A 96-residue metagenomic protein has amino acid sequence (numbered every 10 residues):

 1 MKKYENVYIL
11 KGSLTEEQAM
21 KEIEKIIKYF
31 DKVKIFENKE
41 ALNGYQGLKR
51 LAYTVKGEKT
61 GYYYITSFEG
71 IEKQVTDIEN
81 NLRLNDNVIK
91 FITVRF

Functional and structural regions predicted by a protein language model:
M1-G61, E69-F96: Long, contiguous binding/interaction regions
T66: S-adenosyl-L-methionine
